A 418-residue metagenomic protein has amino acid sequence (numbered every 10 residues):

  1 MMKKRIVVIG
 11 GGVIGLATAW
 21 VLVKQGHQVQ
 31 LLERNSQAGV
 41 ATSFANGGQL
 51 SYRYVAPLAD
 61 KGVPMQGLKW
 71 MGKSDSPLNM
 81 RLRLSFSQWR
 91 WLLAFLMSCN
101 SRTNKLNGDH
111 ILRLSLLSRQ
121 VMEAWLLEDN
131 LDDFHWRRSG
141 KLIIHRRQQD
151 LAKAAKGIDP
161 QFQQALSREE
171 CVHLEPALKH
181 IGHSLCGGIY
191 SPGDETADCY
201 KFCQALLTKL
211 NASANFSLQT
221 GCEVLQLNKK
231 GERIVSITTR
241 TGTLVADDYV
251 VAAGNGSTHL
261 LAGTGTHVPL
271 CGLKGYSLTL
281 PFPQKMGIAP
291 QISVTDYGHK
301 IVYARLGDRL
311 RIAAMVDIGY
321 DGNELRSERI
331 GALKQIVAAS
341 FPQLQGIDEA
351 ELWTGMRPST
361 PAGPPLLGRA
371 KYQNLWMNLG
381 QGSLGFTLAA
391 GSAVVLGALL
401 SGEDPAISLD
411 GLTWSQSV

Functional and structural regions predicted by a protein language model:
K4-L31: N-terminal Rossmann-like FAD-binding beta1-loop-alpha1 element of flavoenzymes
K24-F44: Glycine-rich FAD pyrophosphate-binding loop
N46-Q49, Y54, L58-S98, Q226-K229 (+2 more regions): Active-site substrate-recognition segment that forms the wall of the catalytic cavity or substrate channel
R90-T208: Rossmann-like flavin
G182-R240, L244: Helical element adjacent to the flavin cofactor pocket in flavoenzyme catalytic cores
Y297-G298, F341-V418: C-terminal catalytic lobe of FAD-dependent flavoproteins
